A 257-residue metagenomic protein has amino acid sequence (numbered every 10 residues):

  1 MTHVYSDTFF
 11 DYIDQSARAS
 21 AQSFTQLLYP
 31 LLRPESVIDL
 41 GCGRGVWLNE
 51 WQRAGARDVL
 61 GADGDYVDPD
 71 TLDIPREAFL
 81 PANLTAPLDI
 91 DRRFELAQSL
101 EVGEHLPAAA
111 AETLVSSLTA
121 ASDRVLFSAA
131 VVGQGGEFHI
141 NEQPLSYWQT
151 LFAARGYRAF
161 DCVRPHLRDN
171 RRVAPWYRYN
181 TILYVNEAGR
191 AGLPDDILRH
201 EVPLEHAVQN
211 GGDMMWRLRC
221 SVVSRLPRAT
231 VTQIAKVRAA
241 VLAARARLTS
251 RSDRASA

Functional and structural regions predicted by a protein language model:
M1-Q98, A109-A121, G135, N141-Y147 (+2 more regions): Conserved N-terminal segment of class I S-adenosyl-L-methionine
V102: Hydrophobic adenine-recognition pocket in adenosine-nucleotide-binding enzymes
H105-L106: A short His-aromatic
S122-G133: Conserved beta-strand signature within the Rossmann-like core of class I S-adenosyl-L-methionine
